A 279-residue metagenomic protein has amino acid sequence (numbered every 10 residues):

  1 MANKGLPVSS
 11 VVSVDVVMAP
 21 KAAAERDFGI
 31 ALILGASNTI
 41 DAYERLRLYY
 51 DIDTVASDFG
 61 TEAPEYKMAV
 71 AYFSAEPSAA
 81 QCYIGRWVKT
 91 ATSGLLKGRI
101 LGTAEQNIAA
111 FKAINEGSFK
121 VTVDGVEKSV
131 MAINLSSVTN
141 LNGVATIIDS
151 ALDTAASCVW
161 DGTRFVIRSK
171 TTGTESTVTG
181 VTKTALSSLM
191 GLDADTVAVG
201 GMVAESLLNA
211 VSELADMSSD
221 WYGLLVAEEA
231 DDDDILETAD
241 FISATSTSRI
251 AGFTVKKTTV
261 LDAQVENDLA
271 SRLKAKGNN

Functional and structural regions predicted by a protein language model:
M1-N115, D161: Extended assembly-interface regions of large multimeric machines
V17-K21, A36-T39, W87-T90, D124-V126 (+5 more regions): Generic structural motif
L32-G35, K120-T122, R168, L225: Residues in well-ordered beta-strands of folded domains
E44, D51-F59, I108-L186, D233 (+1 more regions): Extended, beta-strand-rich, solvent-exposed assembly scaffolds of outer structural proteins
D58, A71-Y72, A151, E213 (+2 more regions): Residues that form generic nucleotide/phosphate-binding pockets
P64, L95-A104, V144-D153, M202-V203 (+1 more regions): Short, solvent-exposed secondary-structure boundary motifs
K67-A71, N142-A155, L192-G201: Short, surface-exposed secondary-structure junctions/capping segments
Q81-A91, V159-W160, T174-N279: Extracellular Cys-Trp
